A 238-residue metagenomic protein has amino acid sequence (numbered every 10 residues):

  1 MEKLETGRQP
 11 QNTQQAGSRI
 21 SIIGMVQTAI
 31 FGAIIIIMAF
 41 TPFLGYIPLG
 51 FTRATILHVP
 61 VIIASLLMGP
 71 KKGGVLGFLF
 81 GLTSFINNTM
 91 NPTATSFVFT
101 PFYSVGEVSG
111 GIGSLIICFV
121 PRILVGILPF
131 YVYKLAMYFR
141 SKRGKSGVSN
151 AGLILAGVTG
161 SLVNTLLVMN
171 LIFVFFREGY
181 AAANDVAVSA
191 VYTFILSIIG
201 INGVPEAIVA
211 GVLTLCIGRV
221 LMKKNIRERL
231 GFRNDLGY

Functional and structural regions predicted by a protein language model:
M1-Y238: Loop-helix junctions at membrane interfaces
